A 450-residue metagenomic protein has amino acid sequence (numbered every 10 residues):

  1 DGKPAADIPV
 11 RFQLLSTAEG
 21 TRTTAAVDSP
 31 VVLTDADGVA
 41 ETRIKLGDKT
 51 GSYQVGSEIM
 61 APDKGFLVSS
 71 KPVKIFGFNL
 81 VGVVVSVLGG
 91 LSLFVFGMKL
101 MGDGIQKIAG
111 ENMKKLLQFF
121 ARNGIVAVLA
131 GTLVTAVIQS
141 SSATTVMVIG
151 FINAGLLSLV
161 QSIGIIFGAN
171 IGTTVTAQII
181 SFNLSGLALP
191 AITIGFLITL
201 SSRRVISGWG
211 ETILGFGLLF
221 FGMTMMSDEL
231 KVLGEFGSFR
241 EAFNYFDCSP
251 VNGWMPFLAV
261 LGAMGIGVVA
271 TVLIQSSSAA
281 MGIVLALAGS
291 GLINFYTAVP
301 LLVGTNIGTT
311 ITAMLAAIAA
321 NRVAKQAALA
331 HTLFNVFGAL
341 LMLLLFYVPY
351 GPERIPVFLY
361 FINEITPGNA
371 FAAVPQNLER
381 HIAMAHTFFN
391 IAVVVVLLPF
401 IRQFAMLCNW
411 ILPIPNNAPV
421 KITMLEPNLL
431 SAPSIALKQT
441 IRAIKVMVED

Functional and structural regions predicted by a protein language model:
D1-N79: The feature marks long extracellular or luminal low-complexity segments
F76-G124, G217-V269: Helix-loop-helix hairpins and the membrane-proximal interhelical loops of multi-pass alpha-helical transport proteins
S86-K99, G131-T135, I192-S201, G215-M226 (+3 more regions): Hydrophobic core segments of alpha-helical transmembrane domains in multi-pass membrane transport and ion-translocation
L88, I213, A324-F337, I362-Q403 (+1 more regions): Structural signal for the N-terminal portions of transmembrane helices and their immediately preceding loop/interface
E111, K115, F119, N123 (+12 more regions): Alpha-helical transmembrane segments of multi-pass membrane proteins, especially transporters and channels
T135-S140, V146-G172, Q178-L187, L197-T199 (+5 more regions): Membrane-interfacial helix-loop connectors
G234-M255, G351-L378: Membrane-interfacial helical/loop segments at transmembrane boundaries in membrane proteins
I391, L398-D450: Non-transmembrane accessory domains of multi-pass membrane transporters/channels
